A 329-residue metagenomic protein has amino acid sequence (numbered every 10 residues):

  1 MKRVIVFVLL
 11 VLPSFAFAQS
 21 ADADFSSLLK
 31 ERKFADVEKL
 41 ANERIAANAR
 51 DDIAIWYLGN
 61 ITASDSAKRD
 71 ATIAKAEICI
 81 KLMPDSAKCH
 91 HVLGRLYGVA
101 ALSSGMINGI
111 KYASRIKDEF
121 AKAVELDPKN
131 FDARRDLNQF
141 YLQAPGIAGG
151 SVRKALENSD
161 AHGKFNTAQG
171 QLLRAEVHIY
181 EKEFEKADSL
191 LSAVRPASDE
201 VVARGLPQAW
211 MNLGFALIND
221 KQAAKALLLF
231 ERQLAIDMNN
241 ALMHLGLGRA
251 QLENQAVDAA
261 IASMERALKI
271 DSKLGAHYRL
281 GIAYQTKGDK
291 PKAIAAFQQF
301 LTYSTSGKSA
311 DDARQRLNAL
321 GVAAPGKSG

Functional and structural regions predicted by a protein language model:
K30, S64-D65, V99, Q143-A144 (+5 more regions): Register position in tetratricopeptide repeats
A49, P84, P128, F165-T167 (+5 more regions): Short coil turns that delineate tetratricopeptide repeat
I53, K88, D132, Q169-L172 (+5 more regions): Start-of-helix register in tetratricopeptide repeats
Y57, V92, D136, L173 (+4 more regions): Canonical tetratricopeptide repeat
R174, R204-G205, T286, P291-G329: Terminal, low-structured helical/coil segments at or just beyond the last alpha-helical repeat
